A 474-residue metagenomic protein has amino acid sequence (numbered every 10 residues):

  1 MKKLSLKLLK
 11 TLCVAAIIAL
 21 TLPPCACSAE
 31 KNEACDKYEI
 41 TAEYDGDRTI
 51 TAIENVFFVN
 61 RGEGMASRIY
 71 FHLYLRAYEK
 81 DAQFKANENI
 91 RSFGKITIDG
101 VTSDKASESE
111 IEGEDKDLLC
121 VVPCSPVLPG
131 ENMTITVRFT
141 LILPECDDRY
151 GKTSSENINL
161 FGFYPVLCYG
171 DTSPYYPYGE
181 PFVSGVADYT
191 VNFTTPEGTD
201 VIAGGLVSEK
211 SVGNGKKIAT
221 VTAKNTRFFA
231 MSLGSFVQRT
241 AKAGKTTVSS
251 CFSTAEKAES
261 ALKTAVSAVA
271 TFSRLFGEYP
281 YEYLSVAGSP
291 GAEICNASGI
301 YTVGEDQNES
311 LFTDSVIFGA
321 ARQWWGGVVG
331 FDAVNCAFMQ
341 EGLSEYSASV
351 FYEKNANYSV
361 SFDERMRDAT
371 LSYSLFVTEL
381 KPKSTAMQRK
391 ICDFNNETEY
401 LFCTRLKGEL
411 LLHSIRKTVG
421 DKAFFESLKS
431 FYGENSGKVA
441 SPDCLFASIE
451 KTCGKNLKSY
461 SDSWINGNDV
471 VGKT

Functional and structural regions predicted by a protein language model:
A16, L20-A52: N-terminal, polar/Ser/Thr-rich
F58-G62: Asparagine-centered strand-capping/turn motif at beta-strand->loop junctions
A66-A106, T194, G198-T199: Solvent-exposed beta-hairpin/edge-strand motifs
A86-S155, N214-G215: A surface-exposed beta-strand-loop module
G94, R138-A230: Extended, low-hydrophobicity, Ser/Thr/Pro/Gly-biased non-transmembrane segments
V191, V237-C336, S347: Juxtacatalytic substrate-recognition/specificity segment
N335, E341, E345-L410, T418 (+3 more regions): Acidic/His/Gly-enriched intrinsically disordered linker/tail segments that often contain short helix/coil "MoRF-like"
E434-T474: Beta/coil-rich, acidic/histidine-enriched accessory regions frequently appended to metallopeptidases
